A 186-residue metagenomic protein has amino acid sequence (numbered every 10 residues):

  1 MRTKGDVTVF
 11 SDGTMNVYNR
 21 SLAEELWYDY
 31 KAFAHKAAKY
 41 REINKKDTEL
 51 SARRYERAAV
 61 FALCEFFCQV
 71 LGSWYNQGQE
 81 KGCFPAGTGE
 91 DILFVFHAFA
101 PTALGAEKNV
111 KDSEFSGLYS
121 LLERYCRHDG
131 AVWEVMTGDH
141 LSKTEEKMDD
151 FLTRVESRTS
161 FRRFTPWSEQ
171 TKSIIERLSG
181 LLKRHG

Functional and structural regions predicted by a protein language model:
M1-E56, T165, E169, S179-G186: Charged alpha-helical initiation segments
E24, Y28-K31, R57, F61-E65 (+4 more regions): Generic structural signal for well-ordered, non-transmembrane alpha-helical segments in soluble/cytosolic regions
K46-A52, T102-K111: Short secondary-structure capping micro-motifs at structural edges
A52-G78: Short, hydrophobic, well-ordered secondary-structure elements
A62, F67-V70, D91-V95, K111-E114 (+1 more regions): Amphipathic alpha-helical interface surfaces
V70-G82, L122-Y125, D129-V132: Amphipathic alpha-helical interaction segments
Q77-A106, T137-L152: Short, charged amphipathic alpha-helical segments flanked by flexible coils
A106-G186: Charge-enriched, short contiguous segments at helix-coil
